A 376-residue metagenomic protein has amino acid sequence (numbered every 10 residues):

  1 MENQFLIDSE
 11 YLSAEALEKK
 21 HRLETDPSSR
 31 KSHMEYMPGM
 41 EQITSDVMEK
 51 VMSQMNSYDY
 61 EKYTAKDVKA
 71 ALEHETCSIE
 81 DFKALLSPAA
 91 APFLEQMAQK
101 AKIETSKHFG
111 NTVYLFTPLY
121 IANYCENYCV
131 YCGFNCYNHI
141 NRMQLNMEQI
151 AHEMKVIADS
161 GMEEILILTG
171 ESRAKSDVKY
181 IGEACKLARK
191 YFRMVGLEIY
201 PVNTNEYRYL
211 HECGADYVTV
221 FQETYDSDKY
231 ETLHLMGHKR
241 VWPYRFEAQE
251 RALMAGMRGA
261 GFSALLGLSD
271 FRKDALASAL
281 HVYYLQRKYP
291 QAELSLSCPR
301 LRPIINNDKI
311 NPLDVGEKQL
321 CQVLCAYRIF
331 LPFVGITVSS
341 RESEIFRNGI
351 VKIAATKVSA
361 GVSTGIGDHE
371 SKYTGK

Functional and structural regions predicted by a protein language model:
M1-F116, N127: Flexible, acidic/Gly-rich N-terminal and inter-domain linker regions that tether and position cofactor-handling modules
K102-I103, K186, C325, N348: Active-site phosphate/pyrophosphate- and oxyanion-stabilizing loops and adjacent acidic/basic residues in soluble
I103, K107-Q149: Canonical Radical SAM [4Fe-4S] cluster-binding loop centered on the CxxxCxxC motif and its immediate flanking residues
C136-E153, I157-L253, R258-L268, P290-S297: Core AdoMet radical
T169, P243-N307, G316-I345, K352 (+1 more regions): Conserved C-terminal portion of the radical SAM core fold that forms the substrate/S-adenosylmethionine-binding
Y209, G349-I353: A short acidic, amphipathic alpha-helical/loop segment
V218-V220, T356-V362: Short hydrophobic/aromatic-enriched beta-strand-loop microsegments
E370-K376: C-terminal helical cap(s) of enzyme catalytic domains, especially alpha/beta-barrels
